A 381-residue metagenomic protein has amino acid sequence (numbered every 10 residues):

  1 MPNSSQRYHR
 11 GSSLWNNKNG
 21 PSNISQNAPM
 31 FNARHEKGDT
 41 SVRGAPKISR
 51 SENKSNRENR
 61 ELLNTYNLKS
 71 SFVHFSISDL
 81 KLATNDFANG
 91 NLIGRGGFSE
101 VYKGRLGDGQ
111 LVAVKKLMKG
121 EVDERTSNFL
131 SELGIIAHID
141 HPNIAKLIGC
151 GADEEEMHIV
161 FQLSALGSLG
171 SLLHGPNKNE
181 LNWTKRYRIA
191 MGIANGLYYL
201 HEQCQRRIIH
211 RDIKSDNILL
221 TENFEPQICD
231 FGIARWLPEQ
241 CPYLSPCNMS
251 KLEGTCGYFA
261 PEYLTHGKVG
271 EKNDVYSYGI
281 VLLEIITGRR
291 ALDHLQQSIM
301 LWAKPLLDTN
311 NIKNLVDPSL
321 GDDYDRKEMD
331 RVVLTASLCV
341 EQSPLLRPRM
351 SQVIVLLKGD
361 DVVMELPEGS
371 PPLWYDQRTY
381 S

Functional and structural regions predicted by a protein language model:
M1-K37: N-terminal intrinsically disordered, low-complexity segments enriched in Ser/Pro/Thr/Gly
W15, F31-S381: Conserved eukaryotic protein kinase-like
